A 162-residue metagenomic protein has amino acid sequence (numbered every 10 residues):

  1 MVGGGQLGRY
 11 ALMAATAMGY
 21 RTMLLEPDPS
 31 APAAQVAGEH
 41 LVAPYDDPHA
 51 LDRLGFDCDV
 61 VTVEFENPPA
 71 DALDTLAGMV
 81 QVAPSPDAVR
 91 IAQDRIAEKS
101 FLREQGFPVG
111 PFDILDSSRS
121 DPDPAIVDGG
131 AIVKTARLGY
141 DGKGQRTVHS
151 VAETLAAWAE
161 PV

Functional and structural regions predicted by a protein language model:
M1-Q93, A97: ATP-binding N-terminal substructure of ATP-dependent carboxylate-amine bond-forming enzymes
I91-V162: Active-site nucleotide/adenylate-binding loops and adjacent lid/helix of ATP-dependent enzymes
